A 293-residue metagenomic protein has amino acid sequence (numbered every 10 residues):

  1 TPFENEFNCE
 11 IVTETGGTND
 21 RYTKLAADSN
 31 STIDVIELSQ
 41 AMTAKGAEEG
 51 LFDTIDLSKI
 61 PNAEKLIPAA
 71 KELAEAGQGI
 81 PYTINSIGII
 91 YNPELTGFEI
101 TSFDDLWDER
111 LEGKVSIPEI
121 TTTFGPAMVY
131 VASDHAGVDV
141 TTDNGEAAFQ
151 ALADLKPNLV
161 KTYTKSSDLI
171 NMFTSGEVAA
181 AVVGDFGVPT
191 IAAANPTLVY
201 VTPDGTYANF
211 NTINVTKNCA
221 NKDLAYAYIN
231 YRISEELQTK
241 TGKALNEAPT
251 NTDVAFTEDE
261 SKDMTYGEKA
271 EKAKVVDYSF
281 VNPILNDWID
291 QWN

Functional and structural regions predicted by a protein language model:
T1, T32-V160, T164-T174: Extracytoplasmic ligand-binding site segments that recognize negatively charged/polar headgroups
T1-K45: Early extracytoplasmic/lumenal segment of secretory-pathway proteins
N8-E10, S31-D34, L111-V115, K156-L159 (+3 more regions): Loop/turn elements at helix/coil->beta-strand transitions in domains of secreted/extracellular proteins
R21-L25, T43, F103, L169-M172 (+2 more regions): Short, hydrophobic alpha-helical packing/hinge segments within bilobed ligand-binding/sensory domains
M42-K45, T174-S175, A180-T197: A ligand-binding cleft/hinge motif common to bilobed small-molecule-binding domains
N85, F149-L155, N195-C219: Periplasmic-binding protein-like
Y207, N211, T216-V275: Mature extracytoplasmic/periplasmic domains
E271-N293: Conserved C-terminal helix/tail region of periplasmic/extracytoplasmic solute-binding proteins
